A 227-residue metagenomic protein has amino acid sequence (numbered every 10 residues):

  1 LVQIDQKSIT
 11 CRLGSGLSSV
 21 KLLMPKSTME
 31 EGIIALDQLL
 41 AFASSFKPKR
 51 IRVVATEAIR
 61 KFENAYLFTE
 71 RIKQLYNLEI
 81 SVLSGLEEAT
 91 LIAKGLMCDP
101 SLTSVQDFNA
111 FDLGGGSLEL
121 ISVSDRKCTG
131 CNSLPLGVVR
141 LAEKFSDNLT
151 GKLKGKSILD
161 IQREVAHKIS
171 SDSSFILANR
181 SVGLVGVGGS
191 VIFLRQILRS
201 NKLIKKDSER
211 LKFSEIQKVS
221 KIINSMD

Functional and structural regions predicted by a protein language model:
L1, F111-S117, G137, V187-S190: A short acidic Gly-Thr/Ser loop motif
Q6, R12-F46, T56-D107, S122-D227: Helical "lid/coupling" subdomains associated with nucleotide-phosphate turnover
S45-P48, G114-G116: Short flexible coil/turn linkers enriched for glycine and charged/polar residues that connect secondary-structure
R50-V53: Conserved beta-strand/loop subsegment of P-loop NTPase cores
